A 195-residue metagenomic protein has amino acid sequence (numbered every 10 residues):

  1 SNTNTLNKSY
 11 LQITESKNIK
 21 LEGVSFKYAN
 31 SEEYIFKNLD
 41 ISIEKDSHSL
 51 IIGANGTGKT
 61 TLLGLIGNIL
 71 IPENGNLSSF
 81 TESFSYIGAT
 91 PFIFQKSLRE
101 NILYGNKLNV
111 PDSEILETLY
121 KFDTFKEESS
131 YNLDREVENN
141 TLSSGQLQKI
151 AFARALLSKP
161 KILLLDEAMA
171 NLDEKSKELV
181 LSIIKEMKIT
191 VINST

Functional and structural regions predicted by a protein language model:
S1-N30, I71-E73, E114-T118: ABC transporter TMD-NBD coupling linker
L50, Q148-A155: ABC ATPase nucleotide-binding domain "signature" region
I52-A54: The feature captures the beta-strand-to-loop junction immediately N-terminal to the Walker
G67: Helix-to-loop junction immediately C-terminal to a conserved catalytic motif
T90-V110, S129, A170: Conserved catalytic motifs of ABC-family nucleotide-binding domains
F122-I150: ABC-fold ATPase nucleotide-binding domain signature/coupling loops
S158: Conserved signature/switch motifs of ABC ATPase nucleotide-binding domains
L163-E167: Catalytic Walker B motif of ABC-type/P-loop ATPase nucleotide-binding domains
